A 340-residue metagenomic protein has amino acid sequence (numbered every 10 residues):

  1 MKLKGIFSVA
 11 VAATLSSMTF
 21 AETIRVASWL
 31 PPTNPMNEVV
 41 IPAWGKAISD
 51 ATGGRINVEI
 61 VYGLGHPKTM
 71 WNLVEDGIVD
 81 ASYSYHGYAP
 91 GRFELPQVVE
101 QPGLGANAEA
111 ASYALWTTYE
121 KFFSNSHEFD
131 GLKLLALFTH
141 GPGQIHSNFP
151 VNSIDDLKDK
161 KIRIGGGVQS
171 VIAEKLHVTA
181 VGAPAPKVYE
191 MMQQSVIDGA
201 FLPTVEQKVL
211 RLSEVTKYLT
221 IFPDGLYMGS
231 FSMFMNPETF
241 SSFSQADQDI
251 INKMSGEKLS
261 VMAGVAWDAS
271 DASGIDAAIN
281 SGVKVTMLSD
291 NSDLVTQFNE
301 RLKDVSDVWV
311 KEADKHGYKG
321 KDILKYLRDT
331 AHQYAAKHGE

Functional and structural regions predicted by a protein language model:
M1-F7: Bacterial N-terminal signal peptides that target proteins for export
S8-S16: Bacterial N-terminal signal peptides
T14, T118-F122, S270-S273: Transmembrane alpha-helix boundary/anchor motif
S17-A21: Sec/Tat signal peptide C-region and signal peptidase I cleavage site
E22-A111, H127-E340: N-terminal secretory/targeting leader peptides
A108-S124: A gly/proline- and charged-residue-enriched helix-loop-helix capping module
